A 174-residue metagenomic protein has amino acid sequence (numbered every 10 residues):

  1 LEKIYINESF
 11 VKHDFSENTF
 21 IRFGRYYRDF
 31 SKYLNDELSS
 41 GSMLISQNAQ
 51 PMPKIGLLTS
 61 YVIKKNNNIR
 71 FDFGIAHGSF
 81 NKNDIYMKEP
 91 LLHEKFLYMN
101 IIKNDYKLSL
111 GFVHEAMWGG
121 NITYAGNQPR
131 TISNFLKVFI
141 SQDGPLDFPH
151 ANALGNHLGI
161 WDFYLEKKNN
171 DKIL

Functional and structural regions predicted by a protein language model:
L1-L92, L174: Outer-membrane beta-barrel channel domains
L58-L174: Signature for the C-terminal beta-barrel architecture of outer-membrane proteins
